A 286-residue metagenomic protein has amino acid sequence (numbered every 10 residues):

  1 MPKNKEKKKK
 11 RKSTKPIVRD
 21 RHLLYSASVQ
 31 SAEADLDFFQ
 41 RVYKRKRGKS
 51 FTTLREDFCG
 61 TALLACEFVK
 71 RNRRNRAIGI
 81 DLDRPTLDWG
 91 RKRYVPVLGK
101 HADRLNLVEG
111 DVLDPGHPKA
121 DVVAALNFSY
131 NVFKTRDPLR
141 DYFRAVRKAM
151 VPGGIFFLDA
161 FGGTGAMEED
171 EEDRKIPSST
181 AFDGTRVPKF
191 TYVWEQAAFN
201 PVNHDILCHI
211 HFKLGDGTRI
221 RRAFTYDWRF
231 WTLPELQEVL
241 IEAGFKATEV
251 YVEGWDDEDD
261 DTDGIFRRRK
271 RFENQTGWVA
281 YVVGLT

Functional and structural regions predicted by a protein language model:
S50-G60: Conserved class I S-adenosyl-L-methionine
T61-R74: Conserved SAM-binding loop of SAM-dependent methyltransferases across substrates and taxa, primarily the Class I
G90-R91: Conserved SAM-binding loop
P96-V112: Conserved SAM-binding strand-loop segment of SAM-dependent methyltransferases
L139-P152: A short glycine-rich, Lys/Arg-flanked "PGG" loop and its adjoining helix->strand segment in the class I
G153-A160: Conserved beta-strand signature within the Rossmann-like core of class I S-adenosyl-L-methionine
A160-E238: SAM-dependent methyltransferase
D227-T286: C-terminal lobe and adjacent flexible extensions of AdoMet/dcAdoMet transferase-like proteins
